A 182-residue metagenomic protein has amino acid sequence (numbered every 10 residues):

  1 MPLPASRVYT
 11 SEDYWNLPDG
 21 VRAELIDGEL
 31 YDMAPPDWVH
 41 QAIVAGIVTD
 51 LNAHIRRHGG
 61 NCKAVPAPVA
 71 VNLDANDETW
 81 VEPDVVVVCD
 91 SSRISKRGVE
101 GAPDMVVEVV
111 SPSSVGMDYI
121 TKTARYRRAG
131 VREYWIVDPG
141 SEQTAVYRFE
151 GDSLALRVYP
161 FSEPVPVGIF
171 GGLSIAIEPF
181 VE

Functional and structural regions predicted by a protein language model:
M1-E182: Gly/Pro/Ser/Thr-rich low-complexity, intrinsically disordered segments predominantly at protein N-termini
